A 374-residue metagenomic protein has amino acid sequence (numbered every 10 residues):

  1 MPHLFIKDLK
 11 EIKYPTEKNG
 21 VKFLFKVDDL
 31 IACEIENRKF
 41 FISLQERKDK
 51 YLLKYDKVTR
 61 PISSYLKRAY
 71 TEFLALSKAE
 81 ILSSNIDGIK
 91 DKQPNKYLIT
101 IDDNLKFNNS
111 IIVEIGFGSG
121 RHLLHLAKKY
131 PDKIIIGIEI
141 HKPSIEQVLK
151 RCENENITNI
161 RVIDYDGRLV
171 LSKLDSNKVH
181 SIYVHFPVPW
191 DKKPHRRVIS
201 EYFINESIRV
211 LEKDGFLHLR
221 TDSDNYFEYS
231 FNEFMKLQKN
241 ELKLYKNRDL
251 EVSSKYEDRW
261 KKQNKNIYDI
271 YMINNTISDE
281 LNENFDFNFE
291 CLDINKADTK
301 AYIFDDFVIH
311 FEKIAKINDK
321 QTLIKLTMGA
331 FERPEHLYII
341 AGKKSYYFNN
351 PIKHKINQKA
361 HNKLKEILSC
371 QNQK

Functional and structural regions predicted by a protein language model:
M1-S110, L124: S-adenosyl-L-methionine
P2-R38, Y226-H361: Class I S-adenosyl-L-methionine
V113-I115, I138: Conserved beta-strand/loop positions that form the S-adenosyl-L-methionine
G116-G120: Class I SAM-dependent methyltransferase "Motif I" SAM/SAH-binding loop
H141: Conserved SAM/SAH-binding beta-strand->alpha-helix loop
I145-E146, F227: Short alpha-helix immediately C-terminal to the canonical SAM-binding loop
L149-S176, S181: S-adenosyl-L-methionine
V198-F216: A short glycine-rich, Lys/Arg-flanked "PGG" loop and its adjoining helix->strand segment in the class I
